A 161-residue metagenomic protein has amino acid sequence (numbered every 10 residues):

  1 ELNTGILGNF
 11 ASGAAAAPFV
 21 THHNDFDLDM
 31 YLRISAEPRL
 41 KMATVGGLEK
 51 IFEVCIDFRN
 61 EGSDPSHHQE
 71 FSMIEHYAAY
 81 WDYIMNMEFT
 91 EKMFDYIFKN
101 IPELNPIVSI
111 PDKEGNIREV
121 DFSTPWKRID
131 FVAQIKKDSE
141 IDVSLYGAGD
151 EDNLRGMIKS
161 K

Functional and structural regions predicted by a protein language model:
E1-M85, D95: Class II aminoacyl-tRNA synthetase-like tRNA-binding/catalytic domains
S12, A16-P18, Y96-K161: Metal-assisted phosphate- and nucleotidyl-transfer catalytic regions
S35-L40, T90-K92, S109-K113: Low-complexity, flexible helical/coil segments
A43-G46, D57, A79, F89-N100 (+3 more regions): Generic, well-ordered alpha-helical scaffold segments in large soluble proteins
I51, E70-M73, T90, R128-F131 (+1 more regions): Short runs of predominantly hydrophobic/aromatic residues within well-ordered alpha helices that form helix-helix
D82-F89, S123-W126: Short, contiguous, pocket-lining structural segments that sit at or immediately flank catalytic/ligand-binding sites
